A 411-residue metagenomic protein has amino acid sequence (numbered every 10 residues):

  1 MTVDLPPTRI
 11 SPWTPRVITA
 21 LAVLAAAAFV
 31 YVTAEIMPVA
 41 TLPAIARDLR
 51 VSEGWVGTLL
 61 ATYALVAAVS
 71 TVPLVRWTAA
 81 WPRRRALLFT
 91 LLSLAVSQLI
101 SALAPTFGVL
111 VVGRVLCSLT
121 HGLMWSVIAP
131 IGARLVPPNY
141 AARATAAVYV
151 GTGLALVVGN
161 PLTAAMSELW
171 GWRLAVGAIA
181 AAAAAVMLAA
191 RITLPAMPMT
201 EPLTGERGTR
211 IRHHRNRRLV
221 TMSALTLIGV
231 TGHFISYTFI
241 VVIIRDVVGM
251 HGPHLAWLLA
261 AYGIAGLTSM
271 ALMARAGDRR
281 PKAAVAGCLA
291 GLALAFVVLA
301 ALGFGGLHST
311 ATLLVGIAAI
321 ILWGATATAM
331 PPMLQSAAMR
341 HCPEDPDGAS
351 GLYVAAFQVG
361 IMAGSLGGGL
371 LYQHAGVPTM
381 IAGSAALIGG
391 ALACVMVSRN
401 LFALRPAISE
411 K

Functional and structural regions predicted by a protein language model:
P6-T14, T193-L225: Juxtamembrane intracellular "pre-TM" segments in multi-pass secondary transporters
R50, P82, L103-V109, T120 (+2 more regions): Helix-breaking motifs and short loop linkers at transmembrane-helix boundaries and internal kinks in secondary membrane
V69-P105: Conserved MFS/SLC helix-loop-helix module at the cytosolic interface between two early adjacent transmembrane helices
S70-R83, S269-K282, Y372: Helix-to-loop junctions at the C-terminal end of transmembrane segments in multipass secondary transporters
S97, G108-C117, A311-L322: Paired small-residue
V109, P137-P198: Helix-loop-helix hairpin linking two adjacent transmembrane segments in secondary transporters
G113-T152: Cytoplasmic helix-loop-helix junction between adjacent transmembrane helices in 12-TM secondary transporters
A283-L334: C-terminal transmembrane helical hairpin of 12-TM major facilitator-type secondary transporters
